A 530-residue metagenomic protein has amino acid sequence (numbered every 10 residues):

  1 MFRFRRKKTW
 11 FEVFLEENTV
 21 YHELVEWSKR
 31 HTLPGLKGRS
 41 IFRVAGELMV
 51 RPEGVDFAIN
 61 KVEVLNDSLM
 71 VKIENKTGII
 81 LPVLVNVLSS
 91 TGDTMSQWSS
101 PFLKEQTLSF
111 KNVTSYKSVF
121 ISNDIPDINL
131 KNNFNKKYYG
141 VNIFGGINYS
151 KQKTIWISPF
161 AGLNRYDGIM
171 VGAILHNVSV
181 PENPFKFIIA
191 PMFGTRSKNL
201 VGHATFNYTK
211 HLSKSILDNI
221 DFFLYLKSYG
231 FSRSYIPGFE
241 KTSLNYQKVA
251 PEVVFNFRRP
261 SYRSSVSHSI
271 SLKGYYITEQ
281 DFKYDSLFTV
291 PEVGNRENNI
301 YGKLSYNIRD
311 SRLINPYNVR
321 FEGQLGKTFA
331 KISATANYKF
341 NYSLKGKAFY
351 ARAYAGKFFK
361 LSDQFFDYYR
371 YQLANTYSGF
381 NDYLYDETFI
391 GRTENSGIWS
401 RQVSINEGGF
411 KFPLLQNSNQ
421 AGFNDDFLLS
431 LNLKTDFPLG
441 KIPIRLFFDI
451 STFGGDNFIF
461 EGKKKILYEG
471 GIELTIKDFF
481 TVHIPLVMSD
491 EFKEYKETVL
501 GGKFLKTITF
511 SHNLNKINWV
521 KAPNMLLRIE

Functional and structural regions predicted by a protein language model:
M1-N66, V71: Amphipathic alpha-helical substructures
F42, V55-S122: Beta-strand-rich binding/interaction modules
L81-V83, S99-F102, Q106-V113, F120-D218 (+4 more regions): Outer-membrane beta-barrel initiation region
D93, S100, T154-R165, V171-S179 (+13 more regions): Transmembrane beta-strand segments that form the barrel wall of outer-membrane beta-barrel proteins
K153, D167-V171, K198-G202, D218 (+9 more regions): Residues that define the transmembrane beta-barrel architecture of outer-membrane proteins
V201-A204, R233-K241, Q280-V290, A330-T335 (+3 more regions): Outer-membrane beta-barrel translocator domains and adjoining extracellular loop/strand segments of Gram-negative
N219-K241, V249-V254, N295-D436, D456 (+1 more regions): C-terminal outer-membrane beta-barrel translocator/porin domains of Gram-negative envelope proteins and their
L474, F479, G501-E530: Outer-membrane beta-barrel "beta-signal"
